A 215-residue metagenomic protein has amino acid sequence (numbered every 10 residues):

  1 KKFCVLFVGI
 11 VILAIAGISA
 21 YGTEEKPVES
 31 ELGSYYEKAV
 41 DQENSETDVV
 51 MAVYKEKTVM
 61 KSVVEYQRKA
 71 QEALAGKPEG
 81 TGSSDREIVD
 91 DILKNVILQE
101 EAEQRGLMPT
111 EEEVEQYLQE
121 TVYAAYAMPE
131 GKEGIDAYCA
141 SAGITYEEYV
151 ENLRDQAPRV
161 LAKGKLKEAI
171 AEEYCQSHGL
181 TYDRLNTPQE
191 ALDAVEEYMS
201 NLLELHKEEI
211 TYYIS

Functional and structural regions predicted by a protein language model:
K1-S83, T187-S215: Short, low-structural-confidence N-terminal segments
G33-Y149: N-terminal targeting/tethering segments
T81-M108, E120, I135-I214: Solvent-exposed, amphipathic alpha-helical "stalk/arm" or coiled-coil-like segments used as scaffolds
